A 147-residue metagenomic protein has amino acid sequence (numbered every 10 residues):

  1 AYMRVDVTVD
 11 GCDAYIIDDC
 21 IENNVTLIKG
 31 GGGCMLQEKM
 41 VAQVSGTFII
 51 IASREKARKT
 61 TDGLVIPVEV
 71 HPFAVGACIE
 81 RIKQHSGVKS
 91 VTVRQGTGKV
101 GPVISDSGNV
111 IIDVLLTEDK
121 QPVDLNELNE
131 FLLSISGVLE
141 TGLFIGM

Functional and structural regions predicted by a protein language model:
Y2-M147: Conserved phosphate- and dinucleotide-binding cores of soluble alpha/beta proteins, encompassing both enzyme active
